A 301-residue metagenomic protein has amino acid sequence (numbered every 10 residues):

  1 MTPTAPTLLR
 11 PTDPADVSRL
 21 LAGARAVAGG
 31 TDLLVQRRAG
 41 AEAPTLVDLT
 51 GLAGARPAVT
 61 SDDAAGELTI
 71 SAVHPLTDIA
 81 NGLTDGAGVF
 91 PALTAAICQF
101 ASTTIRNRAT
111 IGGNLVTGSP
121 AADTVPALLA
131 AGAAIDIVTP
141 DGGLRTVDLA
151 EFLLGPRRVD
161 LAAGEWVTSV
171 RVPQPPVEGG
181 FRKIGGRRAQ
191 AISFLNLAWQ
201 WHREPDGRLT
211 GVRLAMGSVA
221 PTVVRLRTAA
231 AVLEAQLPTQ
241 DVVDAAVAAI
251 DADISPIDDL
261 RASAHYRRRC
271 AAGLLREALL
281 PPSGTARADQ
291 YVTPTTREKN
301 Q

Functional and structural regions predicted by a protein language model:
M1-Q301: C-terminal structural segment of proteins
